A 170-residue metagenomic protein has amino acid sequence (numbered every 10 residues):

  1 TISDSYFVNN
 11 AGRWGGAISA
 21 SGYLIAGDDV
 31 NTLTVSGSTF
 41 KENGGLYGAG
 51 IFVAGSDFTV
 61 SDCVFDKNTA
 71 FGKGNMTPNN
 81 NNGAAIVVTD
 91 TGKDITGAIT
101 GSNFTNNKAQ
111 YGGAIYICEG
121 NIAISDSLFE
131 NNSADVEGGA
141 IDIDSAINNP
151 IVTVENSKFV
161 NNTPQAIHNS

Functional and structural regions predicted by a protein language model:
T1-A11, S19-G44, I51-T69, N82 (+4 more regions): Surface-exposed loop/turn motifs in large extracellular/passenger domains
G15-G16, A49, G112-G113, G138-G139: The feature encodes a structural signal of leucine-rich repeats
N75-P78: Short consensus segments that form the blades of beta-propeller domains, in both extracellular/periplasmic
